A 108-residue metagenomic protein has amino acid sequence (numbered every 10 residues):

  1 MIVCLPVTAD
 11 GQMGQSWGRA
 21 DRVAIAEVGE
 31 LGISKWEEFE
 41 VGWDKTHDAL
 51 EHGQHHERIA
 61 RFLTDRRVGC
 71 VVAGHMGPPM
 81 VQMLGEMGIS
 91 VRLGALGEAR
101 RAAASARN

Functional and structural regions predicted by a protein language model:
M1-Q54, R58, D65, G85 (+1 more regions): Non-catalytic interface/targeting segments
R61, V81-Q82: Alpha-helical segments flanking ligand/cofactor-binding loops in enzyme cores
G69-C70: Structural motif
G74: Conserved residues at the C-terminal ends of beta-strands
